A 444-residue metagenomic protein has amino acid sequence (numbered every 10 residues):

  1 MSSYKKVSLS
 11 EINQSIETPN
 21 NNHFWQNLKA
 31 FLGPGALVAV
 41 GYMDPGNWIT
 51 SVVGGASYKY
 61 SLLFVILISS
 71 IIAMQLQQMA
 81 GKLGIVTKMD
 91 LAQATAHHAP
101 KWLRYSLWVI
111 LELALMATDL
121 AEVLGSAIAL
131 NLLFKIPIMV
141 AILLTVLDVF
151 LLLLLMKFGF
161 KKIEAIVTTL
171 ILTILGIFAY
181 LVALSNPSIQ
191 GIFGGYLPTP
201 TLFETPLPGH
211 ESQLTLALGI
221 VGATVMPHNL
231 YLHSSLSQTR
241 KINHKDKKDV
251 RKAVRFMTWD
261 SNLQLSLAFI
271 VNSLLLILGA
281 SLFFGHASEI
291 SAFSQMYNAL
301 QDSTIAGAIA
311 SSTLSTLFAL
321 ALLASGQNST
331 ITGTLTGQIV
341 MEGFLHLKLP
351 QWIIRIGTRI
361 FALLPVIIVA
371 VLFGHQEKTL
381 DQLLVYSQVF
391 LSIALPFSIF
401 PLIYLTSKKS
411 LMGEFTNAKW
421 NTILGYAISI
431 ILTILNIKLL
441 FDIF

Functional and structural regions predicted by a protein language model:
S10-I16, T50-G55, Q78-L103, I128 (+5 more regions): Flexible loop linkers connecting adjacent transmembrane helices in multi-pass alpha-helical membrane transporters
Q26, V53-Q78, A92, A96 (+2 more regions): Extracellular loop-to-transmembrane helix junctions
V38, V65-H98, L107-A114, N328: Juxtamembrane transmembrane-helix boundary signature
I72-V86, S237-K248, S266-Y297, G374-H375: Extracellular/periplasmic helix-exit of transmembrane alpha-helices
W102, M139-I142, L263, S315 (+3 more regions): Loop-to-transmembrane helix boundary motifs in multi-pass membrane proteins
W108-V109, L133-M156, L172-T173, I177 (+3 more regions): Transmembrane alpha-helical segments of multi-pass small-molecule transport proteins
L144-T145, L155-S185, L395, N417-N421 (+1 more regions): Membrane-interface loop-to-helix entry segments
V149, I171-T205, L214-A217, A223-S235 (+2 more regions): Hydrophobic alpha-helical segments and their helix-loop junctions in multi-pass secondary transporters
